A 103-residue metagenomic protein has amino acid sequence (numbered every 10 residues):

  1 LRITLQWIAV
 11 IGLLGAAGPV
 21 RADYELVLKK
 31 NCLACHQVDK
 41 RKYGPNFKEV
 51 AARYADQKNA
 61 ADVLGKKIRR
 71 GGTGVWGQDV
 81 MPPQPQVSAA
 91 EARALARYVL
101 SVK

Functional and structural regions predicted by a protein language model:
L1-I8: Bacterial N-terminal signal peptides that target proteins for export
R21-V38: Sequence/structural segment immediately N-terminal to covalent heme-attachment motifs in c-type and related
Y24-E25, G44, A61: Short, structured helix-loop boundary elements
A34, Y43-Y54, K67-A96: Axial heme c-ligation environment in periplasmic c-type cytochrome domains
Q57-K66: Post-signal/leader-peptide non-cytosolic segments of secretory proteins
V99-K103: Short hydrophobic/aromatic patches at helix-to-coil boundaries
